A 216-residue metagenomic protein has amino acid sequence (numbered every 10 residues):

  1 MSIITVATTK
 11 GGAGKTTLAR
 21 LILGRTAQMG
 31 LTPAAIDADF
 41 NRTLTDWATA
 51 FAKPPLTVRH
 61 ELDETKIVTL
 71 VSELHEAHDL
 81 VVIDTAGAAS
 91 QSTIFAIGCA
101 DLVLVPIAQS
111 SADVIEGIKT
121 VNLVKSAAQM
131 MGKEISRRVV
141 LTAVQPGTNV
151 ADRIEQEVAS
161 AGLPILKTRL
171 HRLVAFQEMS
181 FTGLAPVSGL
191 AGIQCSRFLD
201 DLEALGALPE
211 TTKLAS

Functional and structural regions predicted by a protein language model:
S2-A13, L21-I94, S180-F181: P-loop/Walker-type NTP enzyme "switch/lid" segment
T16: Walker A/P-loop
P33, V81, I135-R137, I165: Hydrophobic anchor at the start of a short beta-strand that flanks the dinucleotide cofactor-binding loop
S92-S111: Inter-motif core of Ras-like GTPase G domains
G117-K133, T142: Conserved C-terminal guanine-recognition region of P-loop GTPase G domains, centered on the G4
A143-Q145, E155-L184: Beta-strand-loop-alpha "switch" segments that mediate conformational coupling across diverse proteins
M179-F198: C-terminal boundary of histidine-terminating zinc-finger modules
